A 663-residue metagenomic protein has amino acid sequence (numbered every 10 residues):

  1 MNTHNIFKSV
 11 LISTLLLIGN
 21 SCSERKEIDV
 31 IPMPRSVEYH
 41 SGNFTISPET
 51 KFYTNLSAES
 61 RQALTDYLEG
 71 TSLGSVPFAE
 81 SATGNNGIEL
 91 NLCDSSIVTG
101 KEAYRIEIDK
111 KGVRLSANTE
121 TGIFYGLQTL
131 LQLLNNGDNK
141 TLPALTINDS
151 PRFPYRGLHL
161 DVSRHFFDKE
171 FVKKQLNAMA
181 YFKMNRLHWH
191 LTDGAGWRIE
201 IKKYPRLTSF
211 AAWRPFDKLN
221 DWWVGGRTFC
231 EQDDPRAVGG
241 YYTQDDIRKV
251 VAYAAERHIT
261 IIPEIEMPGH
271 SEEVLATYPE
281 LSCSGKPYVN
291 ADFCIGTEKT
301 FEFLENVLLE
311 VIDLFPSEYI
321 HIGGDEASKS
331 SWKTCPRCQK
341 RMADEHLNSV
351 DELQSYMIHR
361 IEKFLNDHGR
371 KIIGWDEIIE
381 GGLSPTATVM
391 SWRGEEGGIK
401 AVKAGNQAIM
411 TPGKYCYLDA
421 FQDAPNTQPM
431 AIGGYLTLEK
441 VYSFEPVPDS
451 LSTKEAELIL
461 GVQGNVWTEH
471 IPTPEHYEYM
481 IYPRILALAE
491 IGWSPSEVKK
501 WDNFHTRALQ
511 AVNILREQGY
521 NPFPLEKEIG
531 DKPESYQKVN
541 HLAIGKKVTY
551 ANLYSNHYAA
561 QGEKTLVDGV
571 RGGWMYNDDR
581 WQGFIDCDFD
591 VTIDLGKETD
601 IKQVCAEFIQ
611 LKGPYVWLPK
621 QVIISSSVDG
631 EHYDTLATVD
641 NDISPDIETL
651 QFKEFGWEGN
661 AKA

Functional and structural regions predicted by a protein language model:
M1-D29: Bacterial Sec-dependent N-terminal signal peptides
C22-Y155, Y442, H476, L488-Y520: Contiguous, structured surface segment used for ligand recognition
I97-Y319, R360, F364, L458 (+1 more regions): Feature activates predominantly on carbohydrate-active enzymes
V274, E280-P385, W392-K400: Active-site neighborhood of glycoside hydrolase catalytic domains
I372-E377, G382-A387, R393-K538: Flexible, acidic glycine-rich loops studded with aromatic residues
G530-I601, I609-L618, A637-T649: Disordered, acidic Ser/Thr/Pro-rich linker "stalks" and the adjacent N-terminal cap of the next globular domain
W657-A663: Noncatalytic modules at the cell exterior or secretory-pathway interfaces, chiefly beta-strand-rich lectin/adhesion
